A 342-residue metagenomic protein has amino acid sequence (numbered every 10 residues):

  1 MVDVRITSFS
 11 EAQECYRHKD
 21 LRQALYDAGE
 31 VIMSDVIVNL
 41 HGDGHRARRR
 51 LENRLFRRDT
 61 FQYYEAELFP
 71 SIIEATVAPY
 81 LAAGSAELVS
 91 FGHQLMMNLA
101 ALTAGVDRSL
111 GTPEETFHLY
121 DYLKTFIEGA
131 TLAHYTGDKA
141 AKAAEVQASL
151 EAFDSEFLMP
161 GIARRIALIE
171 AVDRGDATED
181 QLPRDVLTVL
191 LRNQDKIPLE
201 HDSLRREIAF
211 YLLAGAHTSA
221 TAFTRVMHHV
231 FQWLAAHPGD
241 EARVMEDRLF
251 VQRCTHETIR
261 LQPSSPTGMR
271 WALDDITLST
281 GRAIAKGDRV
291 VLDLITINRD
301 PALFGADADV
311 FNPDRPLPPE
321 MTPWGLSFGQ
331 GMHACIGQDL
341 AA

Functional and structural regions predicted by a protein language model:
M1-F61, F117-A133: Cytochrome P450 substrate-recognition site 1
Y16-R17, A302-G305, T322, G337-L340: Short conserved micro-motifs at the rims of enzyme active sites and ligand-binding pockets
D20, D293-P319, F328: Conserved cytochrome P450 K-helix/beta-meander segment immediately N-terminal to the heme-binding cysteine loop
Y63-T221: Cytochrome P450 heme-thiolate monooxygenase catalytic core
R205-A209, A216-A242, I336-A342: Cytochrome P450 catalytic-core helices
M245-R282: Conserved cytochrome P450 K-helix E-x-x-R motif and the immediately C-terminal K′/meander segment
D314-A342: Cytochrome P450 heme-thiolate "Cys pocket" and heme-binding signature region
